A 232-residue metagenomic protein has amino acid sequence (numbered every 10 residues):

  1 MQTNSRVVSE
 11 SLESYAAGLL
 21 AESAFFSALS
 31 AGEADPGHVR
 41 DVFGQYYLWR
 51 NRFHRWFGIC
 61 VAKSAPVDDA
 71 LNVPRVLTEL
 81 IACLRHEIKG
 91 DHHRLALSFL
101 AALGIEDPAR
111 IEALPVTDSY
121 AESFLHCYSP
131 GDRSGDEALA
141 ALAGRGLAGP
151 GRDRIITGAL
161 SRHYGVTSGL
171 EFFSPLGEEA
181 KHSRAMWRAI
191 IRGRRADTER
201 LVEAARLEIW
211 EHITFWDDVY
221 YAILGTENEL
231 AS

Functional and structural regions predicted by a protein language model:
M1-S232: Non-heme di-metal
